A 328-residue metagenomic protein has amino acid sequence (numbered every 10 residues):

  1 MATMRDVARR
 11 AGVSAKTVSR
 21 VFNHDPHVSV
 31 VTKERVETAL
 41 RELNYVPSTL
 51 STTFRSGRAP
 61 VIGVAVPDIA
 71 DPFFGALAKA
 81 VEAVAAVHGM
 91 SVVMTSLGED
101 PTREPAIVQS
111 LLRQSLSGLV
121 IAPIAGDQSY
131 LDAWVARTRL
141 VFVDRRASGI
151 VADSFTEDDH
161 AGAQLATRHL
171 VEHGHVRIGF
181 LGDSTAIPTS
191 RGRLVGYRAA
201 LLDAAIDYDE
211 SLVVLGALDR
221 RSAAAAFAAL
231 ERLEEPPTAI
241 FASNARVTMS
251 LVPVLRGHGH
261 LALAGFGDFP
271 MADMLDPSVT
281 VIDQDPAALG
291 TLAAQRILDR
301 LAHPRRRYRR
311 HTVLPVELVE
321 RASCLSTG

Functional and structural regions predicted by a protein language model:
M1-P60, L325-G328: N-terminal helix-turn-helix DNA-binding module of bacterial transcription factors
R35, P72-V87, G162-A166, P188-D207 (+3 more regions): Short, solvent-exposed amphipathic alpha-helices that sit in or adjacent to ligand/effector-binding or catalytic
Y45-S110, Q114-S117, V195-R198, L202: Amphipathic helical "hinge" segments at domain boundaries
V92-R113, A163-Q164, L215-L233: Structural motif
S117, I121-L165, R246, G267-V279: Flexible loop/hinge segments that line or gate small-molecule binding clefts
D153-F180, A199, R220-A229, T248 (+1 more regions): Hydrophobic alpha-helical segments within soluble ligand-binding/sensing domains
A166-A204, R306-C324: An alpha-beta-alpha
A228-G328: Flexible loop/turn connectors
